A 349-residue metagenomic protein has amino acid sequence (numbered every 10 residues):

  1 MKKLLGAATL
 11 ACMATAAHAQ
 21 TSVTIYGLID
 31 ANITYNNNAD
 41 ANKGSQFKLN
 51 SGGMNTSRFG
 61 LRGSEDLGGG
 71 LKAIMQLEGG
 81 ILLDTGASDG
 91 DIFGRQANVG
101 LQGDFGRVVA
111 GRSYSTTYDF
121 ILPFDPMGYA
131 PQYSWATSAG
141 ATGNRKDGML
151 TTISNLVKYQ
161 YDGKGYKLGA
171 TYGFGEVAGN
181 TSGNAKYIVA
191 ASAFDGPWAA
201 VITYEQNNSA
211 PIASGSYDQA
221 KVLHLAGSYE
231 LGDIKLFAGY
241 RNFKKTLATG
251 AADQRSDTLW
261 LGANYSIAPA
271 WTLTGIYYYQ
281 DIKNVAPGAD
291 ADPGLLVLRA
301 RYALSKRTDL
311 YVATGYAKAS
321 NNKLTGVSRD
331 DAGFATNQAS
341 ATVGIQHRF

Functional and structural regions predicted by a protein language model:
M1-A19: Gram-negative bacterial Sec-dependent N-terminal signal peptides
T21-N36, Q46-G175, G183, S192-A199: Outer membrane beta-barrel
V23-A31, G69, A73-L77, V108 (+9 more regions): Transmembrane beta-strands of outer-membrane beta-barrel proteins
A31-N37, G79-L83, Y114-T116, G163-G165 (+8 more regions): Transmembrane beta-strands of outer-membrane beta-barrel pores
A41-G53, A87-G94, D147-M149, A178-A185 (+5 more regions): Replace "Gram-negative outer membrane beta-barrel proteins" with "bacterial and organellar outer membrane beta-barrel
R58-G60, Q96-N98, L156, I188 (+4 more regions): Membrane-embedded beta-strand positions in outer-membrane beta-barrel channels/transporters
Y187-A303, Y316: Detector for outer-membrane/organellar transmembrane beta-barrel domains, recognizing the amphipathic beta-strand
L298, Y302-L304, G333-F349: Outer-membrane beta-barrel "beta-signal"
